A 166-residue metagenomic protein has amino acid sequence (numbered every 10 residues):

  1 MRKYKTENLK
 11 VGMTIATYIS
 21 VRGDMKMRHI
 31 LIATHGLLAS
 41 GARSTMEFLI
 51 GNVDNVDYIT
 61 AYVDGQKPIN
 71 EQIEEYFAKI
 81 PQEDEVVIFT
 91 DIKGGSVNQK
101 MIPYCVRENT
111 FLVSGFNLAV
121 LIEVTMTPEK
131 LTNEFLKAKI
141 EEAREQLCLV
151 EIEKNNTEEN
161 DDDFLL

Functional and structural regions predicted by a protein language model:
M1-K3, G23: Positively charged, low-complexity intrinsically disordered regions
K3-K10: Polybasic, lysine-rich low-complexity intrinsically disordered segments
K10-K26: Short, Lys/Arg-enriched N-terminal segments with co-localized hydrophobic residues within the first ~10-30 amino acids
G23-F89, K93-L166: N-terminal loops that bind phosphate or other acidic moieties and the adjacent beta-alpha structural core
